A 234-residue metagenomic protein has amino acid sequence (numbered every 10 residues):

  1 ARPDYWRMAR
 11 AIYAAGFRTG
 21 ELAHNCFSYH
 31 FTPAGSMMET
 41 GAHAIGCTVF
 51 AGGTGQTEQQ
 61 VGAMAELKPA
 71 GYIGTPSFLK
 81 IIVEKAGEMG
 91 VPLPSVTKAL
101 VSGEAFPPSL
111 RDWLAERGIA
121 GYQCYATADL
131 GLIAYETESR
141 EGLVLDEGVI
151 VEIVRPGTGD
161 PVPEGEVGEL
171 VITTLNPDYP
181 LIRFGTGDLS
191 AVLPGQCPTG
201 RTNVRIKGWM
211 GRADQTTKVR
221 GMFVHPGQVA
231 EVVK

Functional and structural regions predicted by a protein language model:
A1-W6: Conserved AMP-binding A3 loop
M8-V49: Conserved AMP-binding loop of ANL adenylate-forming enzymes
I45-K234: Active-site glycine/GP-rich loop and adjacent strand/helix microenvironment that borders small-molecule binding pockets
